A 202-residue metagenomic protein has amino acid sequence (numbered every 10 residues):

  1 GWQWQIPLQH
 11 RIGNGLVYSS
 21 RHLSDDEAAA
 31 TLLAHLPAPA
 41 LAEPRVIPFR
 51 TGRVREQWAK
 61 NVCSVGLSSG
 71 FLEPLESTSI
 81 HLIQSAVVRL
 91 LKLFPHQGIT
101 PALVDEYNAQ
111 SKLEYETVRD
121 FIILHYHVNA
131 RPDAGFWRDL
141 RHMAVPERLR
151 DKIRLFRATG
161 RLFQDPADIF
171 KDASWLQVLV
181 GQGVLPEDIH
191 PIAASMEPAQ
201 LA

Functional and structural regions predicted by a protein language model:
G1-P48, S68-L82, L93-H96: Conserved FAD/dinucleotide-binding core of flavoprotein oxidoreductases
W2-Q5, W58, V62, Y126 (+1 more regions): Tryptophan-centric aromatic hotspots in well-structured domains and transmembrane helices
Q5, E27, E43, E56 (+6 more regions): Glutamate identity and glutamate-enriched acidic tracts
S19-R21, A30-L32, K60, T78-H81 (+4 more regions): Generic preference for flexible, low-structure residues
V46-V65, G70: FAD-binding beta-loop-beta segment adjacent to the flavin cofactor pocket
G52-R55, H81, G98-D105: Low-complexity, flexible helical/coil segments
S85-R89: C-terminal, active-site-flanking charged/polar segments
K92-A202: Long, low-complexity C-terminal extensions of enzymes
